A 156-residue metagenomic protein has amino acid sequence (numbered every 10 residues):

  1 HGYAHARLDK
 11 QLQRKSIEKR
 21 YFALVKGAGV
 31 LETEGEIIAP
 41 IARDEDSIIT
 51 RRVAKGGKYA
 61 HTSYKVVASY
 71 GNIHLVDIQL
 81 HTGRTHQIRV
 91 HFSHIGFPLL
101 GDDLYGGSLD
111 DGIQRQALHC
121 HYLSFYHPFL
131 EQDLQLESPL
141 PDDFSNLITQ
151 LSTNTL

Functional and structural regions predicted by a protein language model:
H1-L156: RNA pseudouridine synthases
